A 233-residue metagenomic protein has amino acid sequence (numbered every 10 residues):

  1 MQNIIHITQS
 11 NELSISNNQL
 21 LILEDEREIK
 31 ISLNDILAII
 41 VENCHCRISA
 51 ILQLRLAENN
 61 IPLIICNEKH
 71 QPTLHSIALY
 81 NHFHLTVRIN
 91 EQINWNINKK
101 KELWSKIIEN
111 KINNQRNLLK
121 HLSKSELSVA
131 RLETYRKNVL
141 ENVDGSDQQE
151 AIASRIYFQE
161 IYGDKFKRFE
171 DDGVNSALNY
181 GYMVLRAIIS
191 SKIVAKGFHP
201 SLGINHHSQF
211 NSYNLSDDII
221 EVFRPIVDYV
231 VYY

Functional and structural regions predicted by a protein language model:
M1-E28: N-terminal, Lys/Arg-enriched amphipathic/low-complexity engagement segments that precede the first folded domain
Q2-I4, S10-N11, E58, L63 (+1 more regions): Active-site helix-to-loop segments that bind/position phosphate- or nucleotide-bearing substrates and donors across
L21, I39-V41, I61-N67, Q71: Short hydrophobic alpha-helical runs that function as membrane-insertion/retention elements
R27, H45-C46, H70: Short, glycine-/Ser/Thr-/acidic-enriched flexible segments
I31-L33: Core beta-strand elements of the Rossmann-like FAD/NAD(P) dinucleotide-binding domain in flavoenzyme oxidoreductases
D35-R47: Extracellular/luminal Protease-associated
I51-R55: A short acidic, amphipathic alpha-helical/loop segment
